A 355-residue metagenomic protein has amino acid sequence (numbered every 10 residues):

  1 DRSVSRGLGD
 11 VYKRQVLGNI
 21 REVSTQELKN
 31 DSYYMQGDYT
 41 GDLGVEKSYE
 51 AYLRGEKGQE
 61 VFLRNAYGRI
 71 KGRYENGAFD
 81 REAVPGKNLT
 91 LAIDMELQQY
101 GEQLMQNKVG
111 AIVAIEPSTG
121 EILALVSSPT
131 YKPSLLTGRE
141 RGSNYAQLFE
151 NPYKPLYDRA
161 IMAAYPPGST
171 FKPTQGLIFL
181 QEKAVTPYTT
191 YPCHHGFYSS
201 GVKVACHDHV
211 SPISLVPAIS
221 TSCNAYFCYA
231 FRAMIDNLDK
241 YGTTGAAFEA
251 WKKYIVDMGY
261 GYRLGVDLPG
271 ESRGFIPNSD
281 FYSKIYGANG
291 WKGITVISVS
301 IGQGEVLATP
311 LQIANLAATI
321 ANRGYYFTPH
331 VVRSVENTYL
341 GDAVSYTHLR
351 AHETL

Functional and structural regions predicted by a protein language model:
D1, R6-G9, F79-E82, G86 (+4 more regions): Peptidoglycan glycan-strand catalytic modules in the bacterial/periplasmic cell-wall system
R2-Y12, H348-L355: Single conserved hydrophobic/aromatic residue that forms the stacking wall/gate of nucleotide- or nucleobase-binding
S24-E27, L264: Short, solvent-exposed loop/turn elements at domain surfaces
D31, D42-V61, A66, A314-A317 (+2 more regions): Short, Φ-rich (hydrophobic/aromatic) sequence segments
L43-L63, V109-S134: Carboxylate/His-rich catalytic cores and anion/metal-binding grooves
N65-I70, Y74-A78, S118-T170, T174-E353: Beta-lactam-recognizing serine transpeptidase/beta-lactamase-like catalytic domain environment
G72-A111: Conserved, well-ordered alpha-helix/loop/beta-strand core segments that scaffold catalytic motifs
